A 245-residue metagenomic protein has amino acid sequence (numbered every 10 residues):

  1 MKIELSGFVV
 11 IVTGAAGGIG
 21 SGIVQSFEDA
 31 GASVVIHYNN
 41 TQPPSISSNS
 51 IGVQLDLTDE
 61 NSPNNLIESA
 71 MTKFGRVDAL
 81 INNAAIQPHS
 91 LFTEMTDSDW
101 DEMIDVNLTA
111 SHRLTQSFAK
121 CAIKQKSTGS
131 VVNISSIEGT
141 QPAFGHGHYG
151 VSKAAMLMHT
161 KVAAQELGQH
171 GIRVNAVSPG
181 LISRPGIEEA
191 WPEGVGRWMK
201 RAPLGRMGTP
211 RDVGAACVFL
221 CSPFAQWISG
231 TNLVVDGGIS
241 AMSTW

Functional and structural regions predicted by a protein language model:
A16-G17: Conserved glycine-rich cofactor-binding loop
L91-F92, D99-I104, I187, W198: Substrate-binding pocket helix/loop in short-chain dehydrogenase/reductase
T115, S152, T160: Active-site helix of classical SDR
K120, Q165-E166, Q226: Alpha-helical segment proximal to the catalytic Tyr-Lys
S136: Residue(s) in the substrate-gating loop at a strand-loop-helix junction that position the organic substrate next
Q141, V218, S229-W245: Short C-terminal tail/terminal secondary-structure segment of NAD(P)H-dependent dehydrogenase/reductase domains
G168, R173, I228-G230: Short, small/polar-rich loop/turn modules that mediate ligand/substrate recognition or access, typified
